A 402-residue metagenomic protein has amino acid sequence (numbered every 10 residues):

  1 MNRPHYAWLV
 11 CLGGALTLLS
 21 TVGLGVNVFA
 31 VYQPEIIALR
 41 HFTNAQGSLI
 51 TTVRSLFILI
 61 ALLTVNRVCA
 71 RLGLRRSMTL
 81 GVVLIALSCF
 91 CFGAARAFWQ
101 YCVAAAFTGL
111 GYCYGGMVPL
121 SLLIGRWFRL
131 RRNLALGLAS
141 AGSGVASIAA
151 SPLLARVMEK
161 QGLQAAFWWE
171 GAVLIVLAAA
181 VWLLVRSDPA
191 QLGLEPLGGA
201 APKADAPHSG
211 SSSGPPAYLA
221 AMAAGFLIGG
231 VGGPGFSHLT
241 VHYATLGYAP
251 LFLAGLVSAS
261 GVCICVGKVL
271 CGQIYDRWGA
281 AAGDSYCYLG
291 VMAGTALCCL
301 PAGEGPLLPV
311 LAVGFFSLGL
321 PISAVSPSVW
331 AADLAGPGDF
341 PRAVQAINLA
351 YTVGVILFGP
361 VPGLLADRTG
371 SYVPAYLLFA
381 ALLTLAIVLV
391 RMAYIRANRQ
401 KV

Functional and structural regions predicted by a protein language model:
Y6-N44, S151, G233-T240: Extracytoplasmic
V26-I36, G214-Q273, F358: Extracytoplasmic gate region of multi-pass secondary transporters
I60-F98: Conserved MFS/SLC helix-loop-helix module at the cytosolic interface between two early adjacent transmembrane helices
A61-L74, K268-G279, A366-D367: Helix-to-loop junctions at the C-terminal end of transmembrane segments in multipass secondary transporters
A105-A141: Cytoplasmic helix-loop-helix junction between adjacent transmembrane helices in 12-TM secondary transporters
L138-A190: Helix-loop-helix hairpin linking two adjacent transmembrane segments in secondary transporters
S147, L334-S371, F379: A late C-terminal transmembrane helix in Major Facilitator Superfamily
S258-I264, L270, R277-W330, I347: C-terminal transmembrane helical hairpin of 12-TM major facilitator-type secondary transporters
